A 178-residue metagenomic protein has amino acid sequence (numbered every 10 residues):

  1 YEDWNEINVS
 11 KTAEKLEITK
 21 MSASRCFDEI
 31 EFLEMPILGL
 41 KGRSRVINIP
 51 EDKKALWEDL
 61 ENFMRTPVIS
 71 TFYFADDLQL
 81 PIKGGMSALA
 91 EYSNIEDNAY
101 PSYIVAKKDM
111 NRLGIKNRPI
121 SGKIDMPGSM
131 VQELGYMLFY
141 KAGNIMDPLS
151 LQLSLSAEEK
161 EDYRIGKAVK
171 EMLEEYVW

Functional and structural regions predicted by a protein language model:
Y1-W4: Short helix-capping/hinge SLiMs at alpha-helix to coil transitions
E6-E17: A short alpha-helical element within helix-turn-helix/winged-helix DNA-binding domains across DNA-binding proteins
E31-G42: A short, conserved structural fragment
G42-P50: Minor-groove-contacting beta-hairpin "wing" of winged helix-turn-helix DNA-binding domains
P50-K53, L60: Acidic catalytic cores of enzymes that act on phosphate-bearing nucleotides/polynucleotides
E58-W178: Long, low-complexity, charge-rich intrinsically disordered regions
